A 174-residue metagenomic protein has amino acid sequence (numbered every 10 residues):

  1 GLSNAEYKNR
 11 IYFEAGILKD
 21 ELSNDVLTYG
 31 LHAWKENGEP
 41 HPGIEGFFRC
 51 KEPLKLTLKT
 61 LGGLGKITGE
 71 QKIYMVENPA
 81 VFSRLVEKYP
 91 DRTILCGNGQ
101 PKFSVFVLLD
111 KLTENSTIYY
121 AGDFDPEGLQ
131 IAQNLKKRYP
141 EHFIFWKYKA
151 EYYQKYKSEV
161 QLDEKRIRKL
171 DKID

Functional and structural regions predicted by a protein language model:
G1-C96, P101-T113, E127, K149-D174: Nucleic-acid enzyme cleavage-core boundary/entry regions
S116, R138-I144: Structural alpha-beta junctions
S116-D125: Acidic beta-strand-to-loop metal/phosphate-binding motif
P126, L135: Active-site-adjacent segment of 2-oxoglutarate/Fe(II) JmjC oxygenases
